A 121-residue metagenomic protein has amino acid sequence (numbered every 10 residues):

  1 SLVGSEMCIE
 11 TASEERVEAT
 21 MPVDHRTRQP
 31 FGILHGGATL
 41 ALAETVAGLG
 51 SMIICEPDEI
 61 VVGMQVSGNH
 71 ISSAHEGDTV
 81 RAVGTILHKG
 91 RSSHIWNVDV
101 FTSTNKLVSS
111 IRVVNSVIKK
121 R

Functional and structural regions predicted by a protein language model:
S1-G4, C8: Single conserved hydrophobic/aromatic residue that forms the stacking wall/gate of nucleotide- or nucleobase-binding
E15-P22, G84: Short, aliphatic-rich beta-strand segments
E15-V17, G36, I60-V66, D78-V80 (+2 more regions): A generic structural signal for short beta-strands and their flanking turns/coil linkers
D24, R28-A41: A conserved, well-ordered hydrophobic junction motif at loop->secondary-structure transitions
G37-P57: Active-site helix/loop of acyl-thioester processing domains in fatty-acid/polyketide metabolism, spanning hotdog-fold
G50-R81, I86: Hydrophobic beta-strand-centered segment that forms part of the acyl-chain substrate-binding groove
A74-R121: HotDog/MaoC-like acyl-thioester-processing domains
